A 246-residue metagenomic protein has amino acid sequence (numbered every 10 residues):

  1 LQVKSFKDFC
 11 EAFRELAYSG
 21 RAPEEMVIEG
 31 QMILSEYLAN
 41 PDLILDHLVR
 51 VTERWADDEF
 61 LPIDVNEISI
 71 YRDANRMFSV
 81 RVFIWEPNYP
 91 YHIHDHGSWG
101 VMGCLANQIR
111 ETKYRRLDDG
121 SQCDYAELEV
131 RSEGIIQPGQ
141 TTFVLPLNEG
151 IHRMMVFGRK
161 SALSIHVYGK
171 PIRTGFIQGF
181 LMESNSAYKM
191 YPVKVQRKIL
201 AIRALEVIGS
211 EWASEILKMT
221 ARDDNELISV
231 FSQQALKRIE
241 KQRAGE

Functional and structural regions predicted by a protein language model:
F60-P87: A short glycine-rich, His/Asp/Glu-containing loop-to-beta-strand
R81-D95, L145-N148: Conserved short histidine dyad/triad with adjacent acidic residue
H96-L117: Glycine- and acidic-residue-biased ligand/ion/polar-headgroup-sensing regions
V101, R115-I151: Short acidic-glycine-tyrosine-enriched beta hairpin
V101-G103, R153, R159-T174: A short hydrophobic beta-strand segment most commonly corresponding to one strand of the jelly-roll/cupin
K194, D224-I228: Short inter-helical turns and helix N-cap capping residues of alpha-solenoid HEAT/ARM repeat scaffolds
A201-A204, F231-L236: Conserved hydrophobic register position within alpha-solenoid helical repeats
E211-A221, R243-E246: Amphipathic alpha-helical scaffolding segments comprising HEAT/armadillo-like alpha-solenoid repeats
